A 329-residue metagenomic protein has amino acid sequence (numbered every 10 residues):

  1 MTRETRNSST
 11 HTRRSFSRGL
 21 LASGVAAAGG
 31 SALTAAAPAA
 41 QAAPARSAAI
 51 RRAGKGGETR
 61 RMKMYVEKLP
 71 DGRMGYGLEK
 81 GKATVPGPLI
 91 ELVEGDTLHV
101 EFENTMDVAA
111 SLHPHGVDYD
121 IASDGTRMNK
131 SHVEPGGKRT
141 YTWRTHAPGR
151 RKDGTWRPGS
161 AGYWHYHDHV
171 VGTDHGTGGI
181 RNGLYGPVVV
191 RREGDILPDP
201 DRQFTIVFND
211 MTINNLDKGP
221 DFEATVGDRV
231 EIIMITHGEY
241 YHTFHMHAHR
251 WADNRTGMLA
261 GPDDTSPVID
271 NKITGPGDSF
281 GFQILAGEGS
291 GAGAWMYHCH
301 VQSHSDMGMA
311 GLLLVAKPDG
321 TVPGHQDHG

Functional and structural regions predicted by a protein language model:
M1-R14, A22, A26: N-terminal secretory signal peptides
S8-S17, S31, P38-A39: Twin-arginine (Tat) signal peptide motif
A32-K68, H328-G329: C-terminal segment of N-terminal export signals and the immediately downstream linker at the start of the mature
R51-G54, G179-N209, P276, S305-G329: Extracytoplasmic/periplasmic copper-protein system
T59-V189, E239-P276, W295-L313: Histidine- and aromatic-enriched segments that form or immediately flank copper-ligand environments
R202-V226: Acidic-aromatic/histidine active-site loop/patch
I273, I284-L285: C-terminal soluble interaction/assembly domains
I284, G293-M296: Long terminal accessory segments
